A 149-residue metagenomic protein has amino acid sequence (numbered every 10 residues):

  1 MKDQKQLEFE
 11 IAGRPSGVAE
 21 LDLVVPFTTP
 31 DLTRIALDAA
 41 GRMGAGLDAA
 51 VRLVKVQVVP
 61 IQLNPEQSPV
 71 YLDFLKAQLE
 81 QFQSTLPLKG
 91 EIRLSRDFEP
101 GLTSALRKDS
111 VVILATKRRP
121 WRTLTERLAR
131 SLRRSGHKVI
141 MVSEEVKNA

Functional and structural regions predicted by a protein language model:
M1-S16, S84-V112, R118-P120, R127-V139 (+1 more regions): Structural beta-alpha unit
G13-P69, S135, M141-V146: Small/aliphatic-rich secondary-structure junction motif
V24-P26, V112-A115: Structural motif
A36, L75, F98, L124-T125: Amphipathic coiled-coil/heptad-repeat helices and related helical stalk/stem segments that mediate oligomerization
V51-K55, L79-Q83, K117-P120, V139-S143: Short, surface-exposed, polar/charged, turn-prone segments marking secondary-structure boundaries
E66, V70-Q78: Acidic, Ser/Thr-rich peripheral helices and adjacent loops at domain boundaries
